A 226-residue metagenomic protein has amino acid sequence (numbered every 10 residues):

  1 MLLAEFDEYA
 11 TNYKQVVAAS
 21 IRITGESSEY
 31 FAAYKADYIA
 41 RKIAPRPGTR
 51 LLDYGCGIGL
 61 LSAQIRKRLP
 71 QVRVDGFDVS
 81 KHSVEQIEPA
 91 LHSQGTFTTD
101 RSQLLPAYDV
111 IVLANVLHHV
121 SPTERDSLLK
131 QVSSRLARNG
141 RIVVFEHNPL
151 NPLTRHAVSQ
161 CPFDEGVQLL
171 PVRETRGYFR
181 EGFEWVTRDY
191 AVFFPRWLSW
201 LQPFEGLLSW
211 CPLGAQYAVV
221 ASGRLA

Functional and structural regions predicted by a protein language model:
M1-S20: N-terminal, positively charged/glycine-rich alpha-helical extensions of SAM-dependent methyltransferases
Y30-P47: Conserved alpha-helix/loop element of class I SAM-dependent methyltransferases that forms part of the SAM/SAH-binding
G48-G57: Conserved class I S-adenosyl-L-methionine
I58-R101: Class I SAM-dependent methyltransferase SAM/SAH-binding core
V112: A conserved beta-strand element that flanks and buttresses the S-adenosyl-L-methionine
D126-R138: A short glycine-rich, Lys/Arg-flanked "PGG" loop and its adjoining helix->strand segment in the class I
N139-E146: Conserved beta-strand signature within the Rossmann-like core of class I S-adenosyl-L-methionine
S159-E174: Acceptor-substrate binding/catalytic loop of class I
